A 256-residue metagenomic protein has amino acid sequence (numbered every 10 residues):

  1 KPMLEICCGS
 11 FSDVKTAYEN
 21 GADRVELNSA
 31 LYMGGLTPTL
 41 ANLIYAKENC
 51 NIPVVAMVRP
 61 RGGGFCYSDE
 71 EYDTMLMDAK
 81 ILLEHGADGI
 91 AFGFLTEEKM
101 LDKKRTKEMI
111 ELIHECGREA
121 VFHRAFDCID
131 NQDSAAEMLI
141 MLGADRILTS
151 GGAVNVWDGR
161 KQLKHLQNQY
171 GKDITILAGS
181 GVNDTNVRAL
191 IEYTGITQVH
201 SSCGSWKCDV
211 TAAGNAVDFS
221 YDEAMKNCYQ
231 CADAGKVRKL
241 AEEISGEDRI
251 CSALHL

Functional and structural regions predicted by a protein language model:
P2-C8, V25-L27, V54-V58, I90-F92 (+4 more regions): Hydrophobic faces of well-ordered beta-strands that scaffold small-molecule active sites in alpha/beta enzyme cores
G9-T16, C66-D78, D127-L142, L166 (+2 more regions): Catalytic cores of alpha/beta
S12, L31-N51, E70-D73, L95-I113 (+5 more regions): Active-site-adjacent beta->alpha loops and helix N-cap segments on the catalytic face of soluble alpha/beta enzymes
N20-V25, C50-P53, G86-G89, E115-G117 (+4 more regions): Glycine-enriched alpha-helix->loop->beta-strand junction motifs that scaffold or abut catalytic
E26-L36, I81, H85-E97, A144-W157 (+1 more regions): Glycine-rich phosphate-binding active-site loops on the catalytic face of alpha/beta enzymes
I44-L83: Structural motif corresponding to the early beta-alpha repeats
R59-G62, Y170-L256: C-terminal alpha-helical cap/extension of soluble enzyme domains
G117-W157: Histidine/lysine/aspartate-rich catalytic loop segments that bind and position anionic ligands
